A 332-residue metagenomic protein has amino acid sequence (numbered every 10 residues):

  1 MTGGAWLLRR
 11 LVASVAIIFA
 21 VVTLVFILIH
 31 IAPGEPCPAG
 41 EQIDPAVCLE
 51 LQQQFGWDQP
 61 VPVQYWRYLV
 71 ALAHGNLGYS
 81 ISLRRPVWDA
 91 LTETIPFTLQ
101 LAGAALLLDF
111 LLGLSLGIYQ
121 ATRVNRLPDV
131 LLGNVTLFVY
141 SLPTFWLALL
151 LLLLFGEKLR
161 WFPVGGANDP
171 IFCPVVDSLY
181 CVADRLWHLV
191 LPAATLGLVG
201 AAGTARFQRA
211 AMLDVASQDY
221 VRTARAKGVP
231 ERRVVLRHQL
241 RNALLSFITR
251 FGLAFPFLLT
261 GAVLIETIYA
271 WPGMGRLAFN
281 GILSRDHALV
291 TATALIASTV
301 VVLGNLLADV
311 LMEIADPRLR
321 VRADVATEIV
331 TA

Functional and structural regions predicted by a protein language model:
T2-W6, I18-V21, T92-P128, T144 (+2 more regions): Alpha-helical transmembrane segments of integral membrane proteins, especially multi-pass inner/plasma-membrane
G3, D58-L114: An internal, D/E-rich "acidic patch" concept
L8-S14: N-terminal signal-anchor/signal peptide hydrophobic helix marking the start of the first transmembrane segment
I17-W66, F155-C181: Hydrophobic alpha-helical transmembrane segments of membrane transport/permease proteins and related membrane-embedded
T23, A46, P60, Q64-Y68 (+7 more regions): Generic alpha-helical secondary structure signal
L24-I31, R67-V70, N134-G166, H188 (+1 more regions): Membrane-water interface segments at the C-terminal ends of transmembrane alpha-helices in multi-pass inner-membrane
Q53-V61, L77-V87, D169-L189, I282-A288: Membrane-interfacial helix-loop-helix junctions in multi-pass membrane proteins
